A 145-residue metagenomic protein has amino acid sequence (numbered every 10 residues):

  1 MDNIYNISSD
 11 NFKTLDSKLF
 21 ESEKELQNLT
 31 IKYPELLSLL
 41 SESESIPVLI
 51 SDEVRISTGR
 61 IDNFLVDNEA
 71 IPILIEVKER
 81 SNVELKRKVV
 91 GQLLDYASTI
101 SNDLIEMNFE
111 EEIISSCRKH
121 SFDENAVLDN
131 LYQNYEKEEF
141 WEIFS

Functional and structural regions predicted by a protein language model:
M1-S145: Charged, terminal alpha-helix-loop-beta segments that serve as non-catalytic nucleic-acid engagement and/or assembly
